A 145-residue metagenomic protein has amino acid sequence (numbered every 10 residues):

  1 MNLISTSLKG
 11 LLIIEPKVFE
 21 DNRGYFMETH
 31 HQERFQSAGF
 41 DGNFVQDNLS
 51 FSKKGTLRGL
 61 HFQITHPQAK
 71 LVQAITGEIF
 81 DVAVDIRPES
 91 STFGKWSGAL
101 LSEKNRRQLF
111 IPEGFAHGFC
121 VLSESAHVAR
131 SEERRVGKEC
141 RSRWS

Functional and structural regions predicted by a protein language model:
M1-R107, S123-S125, E132-R135: Non-catalytic, conserved peripheral segments adjacent to functional cores
A83, F119, W144-S145: Activation segment
L109, H117-L122: Short beta-strand His + acidic residue motifs that chelate non-heme Fe in jelly-roll/DSBH and cupin folds
E133-S145: Single conserved hydrophobic/aromatic residue that forms the stacking wall/gate of nucleotide- or nucleobase-binding
